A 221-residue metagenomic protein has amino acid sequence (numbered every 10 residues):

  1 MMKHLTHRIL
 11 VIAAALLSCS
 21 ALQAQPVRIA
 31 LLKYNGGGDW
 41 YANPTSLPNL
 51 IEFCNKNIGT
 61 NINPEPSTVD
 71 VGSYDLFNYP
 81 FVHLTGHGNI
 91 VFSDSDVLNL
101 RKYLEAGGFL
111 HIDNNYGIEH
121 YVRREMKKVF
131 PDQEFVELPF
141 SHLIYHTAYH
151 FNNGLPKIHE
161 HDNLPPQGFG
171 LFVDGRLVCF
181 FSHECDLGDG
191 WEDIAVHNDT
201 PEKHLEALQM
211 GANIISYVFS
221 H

Functional and structural regions predicted by a protein language model:
M1-V11: Bacterial N-terminal signal peptides that target proteins for export
L10-S20: Bacterial N-terminal signal peptides
Q23-F81, T85-G88, D186-L187, W191-H221: Aromatic-Pro/Gly-enriched surface loop or interdomain linker that acts as a lid/target-recognition segment
A24-Q25, Y74-N78, L104-E105, G170-G175: Extracellular/periplasmic catalytic domains that process cell-envelope and extracellular macromolecules
Q25-R28, K33-G37, T45-S46, E119-A195 (+1 more regions): An acidic, glycine-rich "communication" segment
I29, F81-H120: Short alpha-beta junction capping motif
T60-V69, I112-N115, Q133-F140: Surface-exposed patches in mature extracellular/periplasmic domains of secreted proteins
P64-V71, G88, S93-L98, N163-Q167: Alpha-helical scaffolding within the catalytic cores of extracellular/periplasmic polymer-degrading hydrolases
